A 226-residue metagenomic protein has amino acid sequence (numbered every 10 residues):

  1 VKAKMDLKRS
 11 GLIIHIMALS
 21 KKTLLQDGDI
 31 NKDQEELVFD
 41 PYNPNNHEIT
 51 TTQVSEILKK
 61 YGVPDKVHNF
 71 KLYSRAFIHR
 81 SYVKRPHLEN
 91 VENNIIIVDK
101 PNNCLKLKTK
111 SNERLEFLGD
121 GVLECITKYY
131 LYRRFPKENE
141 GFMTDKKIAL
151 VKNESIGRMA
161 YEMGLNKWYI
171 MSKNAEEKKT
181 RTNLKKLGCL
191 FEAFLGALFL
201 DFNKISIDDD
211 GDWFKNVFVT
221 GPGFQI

Functional and structural regions predicted by a protein language model:
K2-I226: Double-stranded RNA-binding/processing signature
